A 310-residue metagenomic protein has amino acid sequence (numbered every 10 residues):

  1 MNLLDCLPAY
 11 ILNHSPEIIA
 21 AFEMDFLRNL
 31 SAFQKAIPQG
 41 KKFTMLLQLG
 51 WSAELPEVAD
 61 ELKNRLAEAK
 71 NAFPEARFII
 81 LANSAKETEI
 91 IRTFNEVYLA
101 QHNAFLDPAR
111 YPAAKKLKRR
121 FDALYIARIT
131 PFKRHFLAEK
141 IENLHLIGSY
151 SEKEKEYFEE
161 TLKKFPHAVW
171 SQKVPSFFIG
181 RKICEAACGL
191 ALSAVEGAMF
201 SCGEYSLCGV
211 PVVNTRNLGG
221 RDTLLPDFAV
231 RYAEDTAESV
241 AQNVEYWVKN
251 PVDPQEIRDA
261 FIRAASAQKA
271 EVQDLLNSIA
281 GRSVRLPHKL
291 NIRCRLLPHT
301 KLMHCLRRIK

Functional and structural regions predicted by a protein language model:
D25-P131: Catalytic core of nucleotide-activated saccharide and alditol-phosphate transferases
E61, F105-G180: Conserved catalytic-core segment of nucleotide-activated headgroup transferases in glycan assembly
P175-A187, L207: Short acidic alpha-helix that forms the nucleotide-activated donor recognition element in Leloir-type transferases
G180, C202-L207, R221-D222: Short alpha-helical segment that forms part of, or immediately flanks, the ligand-binding pocket in carbohydrate-active
C184-G197: Acidic donor-binding loop of glycosyltransferase active sites
P211-T215: Short hydrophobic beta-strand element within catalytic cores of glycosyltransferases and related nucleotide-activated
R216-R231: Short acidic/histidine- and often glycine-rich active-site loop of Leloir-type glycosyltransferases that engages
D235, E245-H304: A charged, aromatic-enriched C-terminal amphipathic alpha-helix characteristic of glycosyltransferases across folds
